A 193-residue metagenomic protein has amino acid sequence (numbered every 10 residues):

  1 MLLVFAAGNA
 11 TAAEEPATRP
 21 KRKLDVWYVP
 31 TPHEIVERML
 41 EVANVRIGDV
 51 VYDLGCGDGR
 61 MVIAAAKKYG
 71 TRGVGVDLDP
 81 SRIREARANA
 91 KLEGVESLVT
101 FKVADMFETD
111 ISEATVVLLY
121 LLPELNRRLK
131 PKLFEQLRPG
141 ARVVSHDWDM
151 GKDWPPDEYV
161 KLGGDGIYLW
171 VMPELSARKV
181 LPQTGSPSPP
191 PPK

Functional and structural regions predicted by a protein language model:
M1-A6: Bacterial N-terminal signal peptides
A13-R46: Class I SAM-dependent transferase core
G48-G57: Conserved class I S-adenosyl-L-methionine
G59-I63: Glycine-rich SAM-binding Motif I of class I
R72-D77: Conserved SAM-binding motif I beta-strand of class I
P80-E113: S-adenosyl-L-methionine
S112-R128: A short SAM/SAH-binding and catalytic strip from SAM-dependent methyltransferases
E124-P192: C-terminal substrate-binding/active-site "lid" region of AdoMet-derived donor-dependent transferases
